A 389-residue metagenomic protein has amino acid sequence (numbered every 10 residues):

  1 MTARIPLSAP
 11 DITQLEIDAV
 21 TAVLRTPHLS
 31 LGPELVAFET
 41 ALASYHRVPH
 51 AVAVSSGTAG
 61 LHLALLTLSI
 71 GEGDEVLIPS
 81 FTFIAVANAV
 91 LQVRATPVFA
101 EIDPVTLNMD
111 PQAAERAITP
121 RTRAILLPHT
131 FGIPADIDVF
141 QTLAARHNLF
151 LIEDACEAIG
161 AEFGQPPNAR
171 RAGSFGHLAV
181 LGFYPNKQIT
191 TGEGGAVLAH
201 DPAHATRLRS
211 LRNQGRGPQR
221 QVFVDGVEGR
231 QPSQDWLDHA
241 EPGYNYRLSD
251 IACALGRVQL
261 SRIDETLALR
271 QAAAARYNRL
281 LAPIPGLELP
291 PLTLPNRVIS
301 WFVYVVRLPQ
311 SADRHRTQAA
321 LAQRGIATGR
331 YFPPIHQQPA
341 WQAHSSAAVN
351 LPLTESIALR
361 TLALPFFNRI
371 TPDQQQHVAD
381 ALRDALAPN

Functional and structural regions predicted by a protein language model:
M1-L29, P33, D238-A240, P365: N-terminal "arm"/small-domain region of PLP-dependent enzymes with the aminotransferase-like
H28-E75, V86-V93, F99-E101, P166: Phosphate-binding glycine-rich loop
L35-T40, V48-A51, Q112, A124-P128 (+3 more regions): PLP-dependent aminotransferase class I/II
V52, L77, V98, L151-I152 (+3 more regions): Structural detector of well-ordered beta-strand residues that form the stable sheet scaffold of enzyme domains
A53, I78, F99, V197 (+1 more regions): Conserved SAM-binding loop
L66-A158, E162: PLP-dependent aminotransferase-like
E153-T190, T206, D235-D238: Conserved active-site segment immediately N-terminal to the catalytic lysine that forms the internal aldimine
S174-Q219, D250: Active-site PLP attachment segment
